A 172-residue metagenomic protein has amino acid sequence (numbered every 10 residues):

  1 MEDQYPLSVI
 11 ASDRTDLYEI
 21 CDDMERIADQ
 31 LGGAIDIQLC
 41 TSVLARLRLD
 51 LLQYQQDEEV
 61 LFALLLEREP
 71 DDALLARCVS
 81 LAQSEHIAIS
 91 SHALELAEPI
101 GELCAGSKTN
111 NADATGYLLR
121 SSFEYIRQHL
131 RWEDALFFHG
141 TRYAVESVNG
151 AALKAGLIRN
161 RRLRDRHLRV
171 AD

Functional and structural regions predicted by a protein language model:
M1-L52, Q56-D172: Small-residue-biased structural context
